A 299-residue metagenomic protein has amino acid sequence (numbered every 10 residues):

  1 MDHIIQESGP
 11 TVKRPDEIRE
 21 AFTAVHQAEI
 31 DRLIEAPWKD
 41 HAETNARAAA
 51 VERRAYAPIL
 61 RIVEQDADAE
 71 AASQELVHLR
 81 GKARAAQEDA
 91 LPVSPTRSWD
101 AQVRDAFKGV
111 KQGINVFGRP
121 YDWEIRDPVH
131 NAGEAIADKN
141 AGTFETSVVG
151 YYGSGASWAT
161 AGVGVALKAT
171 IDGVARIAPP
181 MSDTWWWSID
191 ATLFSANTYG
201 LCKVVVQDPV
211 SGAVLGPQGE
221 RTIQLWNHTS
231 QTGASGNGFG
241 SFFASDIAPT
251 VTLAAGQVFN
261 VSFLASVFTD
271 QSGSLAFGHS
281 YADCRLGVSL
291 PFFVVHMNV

Functional and structural regions predicted by a protein language model:
M1-V299: Mature extracytoplasmic or otherwise solvent-exposed domains
